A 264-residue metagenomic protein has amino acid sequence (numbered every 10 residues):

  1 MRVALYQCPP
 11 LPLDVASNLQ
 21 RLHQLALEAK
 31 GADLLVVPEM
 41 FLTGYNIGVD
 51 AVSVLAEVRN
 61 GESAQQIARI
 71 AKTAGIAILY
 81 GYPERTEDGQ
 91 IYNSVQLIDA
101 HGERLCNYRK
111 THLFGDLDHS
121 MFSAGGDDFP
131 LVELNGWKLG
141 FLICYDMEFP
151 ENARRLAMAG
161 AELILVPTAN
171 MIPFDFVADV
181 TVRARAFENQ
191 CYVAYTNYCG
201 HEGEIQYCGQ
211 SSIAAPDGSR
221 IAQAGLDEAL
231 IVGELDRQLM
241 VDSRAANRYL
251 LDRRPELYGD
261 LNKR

Functional and structural regions predicted by a protein language model:
M1-L5: Extreme N-terminal starter segment of soluble prokaryotic enzymes
Q7-L13: Short polar catalytic/cofactor-binding loops
V15, H23-A100, N107, M171-C191: Cys-nucleophile CN-hydrolase/nitrilase-fold catalytic domain and related Cys-dependent amidase chemistry that acts on
S17-A26, M147-R154: Short, acidic/polar
R59-L79, E148-I231: CN hydrolase (nitrilase-like) catalytic-core segments centered on the catalytic cysteine and neighboring Lys/Glu
Y80-Y82, S94-L97, P130, S211-I213 (+1 more regions): Short beta-strand scaffold segments in enzyme catalytic cores
T86-A159, M171-V180, D242-L251, G259: Active-site catalytic loop in hydrolytic enzyme cores
